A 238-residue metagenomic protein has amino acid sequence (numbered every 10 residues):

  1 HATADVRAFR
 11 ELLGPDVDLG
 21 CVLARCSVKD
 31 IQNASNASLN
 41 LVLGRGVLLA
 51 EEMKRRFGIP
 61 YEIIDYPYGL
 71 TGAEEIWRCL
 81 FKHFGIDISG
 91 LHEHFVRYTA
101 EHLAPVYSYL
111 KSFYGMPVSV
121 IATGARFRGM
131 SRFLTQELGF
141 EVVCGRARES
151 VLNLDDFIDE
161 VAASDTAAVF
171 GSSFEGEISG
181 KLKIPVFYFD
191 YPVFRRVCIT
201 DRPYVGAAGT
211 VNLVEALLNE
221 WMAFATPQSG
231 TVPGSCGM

Functional and structural regions predicted by a protein language model:
H1-M238: An N-terminal assembly and electron-transfer interface module characteristic of large anaerobic redox and radical
